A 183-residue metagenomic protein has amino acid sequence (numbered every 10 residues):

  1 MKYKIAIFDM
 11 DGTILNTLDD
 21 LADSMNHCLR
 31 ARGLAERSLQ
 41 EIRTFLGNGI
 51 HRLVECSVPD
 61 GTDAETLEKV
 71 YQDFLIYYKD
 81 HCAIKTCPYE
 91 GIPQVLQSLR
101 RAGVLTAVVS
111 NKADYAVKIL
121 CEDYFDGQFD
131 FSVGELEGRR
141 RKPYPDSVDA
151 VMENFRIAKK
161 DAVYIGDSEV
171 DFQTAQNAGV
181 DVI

Functional and structural regions predicted by a protein language model:
K2-Q94, R101-A102, Y115: N-terminal helical cap/lid subdomain that shapes the substrate entry/recognition surface in HAD-like hydrolases
I7-D9, V109, I165: Generic enzyme active-site microenvironment
L18, V108-S110: Conserved beta-strand positions in repeat-built beta-propeller and related beta-rich domains
S24, A107, T174-A178: Small-residue (primarily alanine) positions within well-ordered alpha-helices, especially packing/interaction faces
I84-C87, A113-V180: Substrate-recognition "cap/lid" segment bordering the active-site pocket of phosphatases
P93-L96, F172: Short amphipathic alpha-helical segments and helix-helix/interface helices
